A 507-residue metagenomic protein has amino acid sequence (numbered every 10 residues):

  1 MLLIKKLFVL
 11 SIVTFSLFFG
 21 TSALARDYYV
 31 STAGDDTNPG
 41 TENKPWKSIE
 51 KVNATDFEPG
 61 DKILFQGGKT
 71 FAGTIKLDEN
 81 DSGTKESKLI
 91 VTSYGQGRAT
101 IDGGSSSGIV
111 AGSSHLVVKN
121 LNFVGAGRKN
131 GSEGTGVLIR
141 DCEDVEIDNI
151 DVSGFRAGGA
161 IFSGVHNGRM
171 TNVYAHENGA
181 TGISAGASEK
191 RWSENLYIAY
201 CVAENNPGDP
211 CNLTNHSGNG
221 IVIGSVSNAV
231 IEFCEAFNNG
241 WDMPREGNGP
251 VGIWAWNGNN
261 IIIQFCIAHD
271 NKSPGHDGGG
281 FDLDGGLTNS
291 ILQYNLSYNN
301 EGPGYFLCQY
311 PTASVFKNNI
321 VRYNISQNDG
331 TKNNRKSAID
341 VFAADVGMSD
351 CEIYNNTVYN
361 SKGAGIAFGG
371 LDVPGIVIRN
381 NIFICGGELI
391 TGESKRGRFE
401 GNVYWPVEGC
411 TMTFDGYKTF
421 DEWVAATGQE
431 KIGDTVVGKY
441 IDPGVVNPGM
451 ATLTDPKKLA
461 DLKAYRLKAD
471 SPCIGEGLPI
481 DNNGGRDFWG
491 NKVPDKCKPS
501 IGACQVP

Functional and structural regions predicted by a protein language model:
I12-V13, A23: Cleavable N-terminal signal peptides
T32, W46, L64-G73, S82-T135 (+1 more regions): Right-handed parallel beta-helix/beta-spiral solenoid domain characteristic of secreted/periplasmic
T32-Q66, T70-A72, K76, S106 (+5 more regions): Acidic Gly/Asp/Thr-rich repetitive segments characteristic of extracellular carbohydrate-active and adhesion proteins
E58, Q66, E79-D81, E86 (+33 more regions): Parallel beta-helix/beta-solenoid
K76-E79, D102-I109, K129-L138, G154-S163 (+8 more regions): Extracellular beta-strand/beta-solenoid scaffold signature
Y417-K439, G444, M450-T454, A460-P507: Surface beta-loop-beta hairpin patches that serve as ligand-binding interfaces in beta-rich domains
